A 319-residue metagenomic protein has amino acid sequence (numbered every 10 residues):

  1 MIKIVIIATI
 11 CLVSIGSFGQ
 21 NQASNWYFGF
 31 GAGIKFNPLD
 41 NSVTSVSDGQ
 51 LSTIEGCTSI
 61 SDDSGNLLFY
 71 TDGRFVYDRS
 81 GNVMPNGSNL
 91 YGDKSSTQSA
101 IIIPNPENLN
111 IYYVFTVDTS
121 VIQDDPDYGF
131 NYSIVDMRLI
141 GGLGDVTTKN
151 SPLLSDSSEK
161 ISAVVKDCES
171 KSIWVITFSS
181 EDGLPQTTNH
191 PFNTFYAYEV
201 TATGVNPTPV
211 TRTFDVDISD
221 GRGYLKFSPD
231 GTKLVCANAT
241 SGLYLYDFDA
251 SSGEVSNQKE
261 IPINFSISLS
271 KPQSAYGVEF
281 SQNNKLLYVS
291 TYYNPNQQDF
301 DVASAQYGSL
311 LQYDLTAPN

Functional and structural regions predicted by a protein language model:
M1-S24, S270, S274-Y276: Bacterial Sec-dependent N-terminal signal peptides
Q20, S52-S64, G92-N110, L154-S172 (+3 more regions): Structural signature of eukaryotic scaffold interfaces centered on beta-propeller domains
N21-T97, I103-E107, V117-V146: Beta-propeller domains
Q22-Y27, G65-Y70, N108-F115, S170-I176 (+2 more regions): Entry beta-strands of beta-propeller and related beta-repeat scaffolds
G29-F30, T71-G73, P104, F115-D118 (+3 more regions): Recurrent small/Gly-Pro-centered beta-turn motifs in extracellular repeat architectures
S47, P85-S88, G142-L154, N206-D215 (+2 more regions): Beta-propeller fold detector
T119, D125-H190, T213-D217: Asp-box/WD-like beta-propeller blade repeats and closely related beta-sheet repeat scaffolds
E169-Y313: Beta-propeller domains
